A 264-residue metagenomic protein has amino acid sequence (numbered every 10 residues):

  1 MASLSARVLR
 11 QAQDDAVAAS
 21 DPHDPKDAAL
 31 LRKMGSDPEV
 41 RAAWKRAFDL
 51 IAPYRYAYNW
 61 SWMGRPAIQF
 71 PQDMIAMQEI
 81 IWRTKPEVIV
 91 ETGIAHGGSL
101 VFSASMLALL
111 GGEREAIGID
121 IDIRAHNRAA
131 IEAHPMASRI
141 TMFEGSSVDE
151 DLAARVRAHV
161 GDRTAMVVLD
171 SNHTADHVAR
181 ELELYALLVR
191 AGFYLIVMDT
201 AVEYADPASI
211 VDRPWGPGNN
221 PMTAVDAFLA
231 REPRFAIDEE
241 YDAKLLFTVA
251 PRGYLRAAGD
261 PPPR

Functional and structural regions predicted by a protein language model:
A2-R7: Extreme N-terminal basic, low-complexity initiation segments that serve as generic localization/processing leaders
V8, A16-R41: N-terminal auxiliary segments of SAM/dcSAM-dependent transferases
H23-D27, P38-K45, I68, D120 (+1 more regions): Short acidic/polar alpha-helix capping motifs at helix-coil junctions
R32-G35, D49, Y54, G112 (+2 more regions): Membrane-proximal envelope and lipid/glycan-remodeling enzymes
D37-K45, L195, T200-V202: Short, solvent-exposed beta-strand-terminating loops
E39-Y54, D122-A129: Short, compositionally biased "basic patch" segments
W60-A67, P71-R264: S-adenosylmethionine/decaboxylated-SAM
